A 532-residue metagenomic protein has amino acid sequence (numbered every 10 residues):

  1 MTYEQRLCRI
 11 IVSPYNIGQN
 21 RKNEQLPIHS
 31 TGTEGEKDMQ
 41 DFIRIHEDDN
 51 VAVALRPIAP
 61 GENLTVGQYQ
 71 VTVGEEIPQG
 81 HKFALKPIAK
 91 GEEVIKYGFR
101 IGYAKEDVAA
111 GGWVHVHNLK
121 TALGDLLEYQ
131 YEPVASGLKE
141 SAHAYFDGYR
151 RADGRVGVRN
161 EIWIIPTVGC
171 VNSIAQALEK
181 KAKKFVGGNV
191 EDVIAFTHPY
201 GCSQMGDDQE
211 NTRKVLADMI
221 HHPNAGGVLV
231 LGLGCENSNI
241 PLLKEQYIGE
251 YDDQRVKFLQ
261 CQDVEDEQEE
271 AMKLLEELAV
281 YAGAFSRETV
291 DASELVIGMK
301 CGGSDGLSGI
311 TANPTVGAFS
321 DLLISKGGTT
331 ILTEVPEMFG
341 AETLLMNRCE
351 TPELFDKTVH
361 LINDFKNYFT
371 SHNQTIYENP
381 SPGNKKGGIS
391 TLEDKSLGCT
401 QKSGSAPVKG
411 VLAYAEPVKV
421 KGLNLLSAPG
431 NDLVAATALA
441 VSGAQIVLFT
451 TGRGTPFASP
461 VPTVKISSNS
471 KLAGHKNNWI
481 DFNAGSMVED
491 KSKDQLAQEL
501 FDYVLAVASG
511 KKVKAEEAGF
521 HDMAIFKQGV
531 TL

Functional and structural regions predicted by a protein language model:
E4-Q5, H29: Short, compositionally biased terminal leader/tail segments enriched in small/polar residues
Y15, Q19-D38: Short, Lys/Arg-enriched N-terminal segments with co-localized hydrophobic residues within the first ~10-30 amino acids
M39-E416, V420-I446, P456, P462-L532: Metallocofactor- and cofactor-centric catalytic cores in central/energy metabolism, strongly enriched
T451: Short secondary-structure boundary segments
